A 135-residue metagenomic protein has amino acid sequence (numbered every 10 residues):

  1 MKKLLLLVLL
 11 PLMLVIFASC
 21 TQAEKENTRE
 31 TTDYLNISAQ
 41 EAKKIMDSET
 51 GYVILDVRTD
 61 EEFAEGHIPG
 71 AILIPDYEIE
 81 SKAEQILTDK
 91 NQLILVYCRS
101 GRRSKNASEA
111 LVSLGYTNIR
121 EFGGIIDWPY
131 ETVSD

Functional and structural regions predicted by a protein language model:
L4-V8, I16-Q40, I45, E61-Q92 (+1 more regions): Rhodanese-like catalytic fold shared by cysteine-dependent sulfurtransferases and DSP/PTP-type phosphatases
T50-Y52, N91-L93: A general structural motif
I54-D56: Structural scaffold elements adjacent to functional motifs in cytosolic proteins
